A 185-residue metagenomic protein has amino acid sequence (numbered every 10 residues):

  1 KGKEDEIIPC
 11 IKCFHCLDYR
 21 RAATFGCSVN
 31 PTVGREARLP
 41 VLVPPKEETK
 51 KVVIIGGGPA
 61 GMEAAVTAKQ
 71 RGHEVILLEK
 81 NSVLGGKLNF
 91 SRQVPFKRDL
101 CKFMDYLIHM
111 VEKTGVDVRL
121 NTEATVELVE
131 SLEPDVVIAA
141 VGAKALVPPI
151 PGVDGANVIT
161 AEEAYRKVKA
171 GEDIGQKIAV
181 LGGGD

Functional and structural regions predicted by a protein language model:
K1-I55, P59, T67-Q70, E74-V75 (+2 more regions): Flavin-dependent oxidoreductase catalytic cores
K3, I55-G57, Q93-C101, A179-G184: Hydrophobic alpha-helical scaffolding
C27, V111, V158: Hydrophobic, well-ordered secondary-structure elements that form the walls of internal hydrophobic environments
V41-P44, T49-K50, F90-K102, T160-A170: Short, contiguous acidic/charged loop-to-helix segments that flank catalytic cores in large enzymes
T49-L78, L120-E133, V141-D154, E162-D185: Rossmann-like dinucleotide/flavin-binding elements
N81: Residues in the short beta-alpha loop(s) of Rossmann-like NAD(P)-binding domains
G86-L132: N-terminal Rossmann-like dinucleotide/flavin-binding domain of flavoprotein oxidoreductases that bind FAD/FMN
I138: N-terminal Rossmann-like NAD(P) cofactor-binding module of classical short-chain dehydrogenase/reductase
